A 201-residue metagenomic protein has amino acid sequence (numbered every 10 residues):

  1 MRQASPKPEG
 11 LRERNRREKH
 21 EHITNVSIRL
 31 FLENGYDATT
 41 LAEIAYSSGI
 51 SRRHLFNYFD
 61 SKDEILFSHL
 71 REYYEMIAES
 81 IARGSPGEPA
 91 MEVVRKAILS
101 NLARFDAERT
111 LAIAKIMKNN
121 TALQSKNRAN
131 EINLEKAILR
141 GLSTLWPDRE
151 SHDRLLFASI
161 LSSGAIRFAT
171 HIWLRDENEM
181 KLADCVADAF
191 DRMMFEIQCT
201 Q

Functional and structural regions predicted by a protein language model:
M1-N34, A38-I50, F67, M76: Basic, helix-initiating cap at the start of DNA-binding domains
M1-P6, R140, N178-Q201: C-terminal peripheral helix-coil segments that are non-catalytic and often amphipathic
I50-F59: Short hydrophobic/aromatic patch on the recognition helix
D63-I65: A secondary-structure capping/hinge motif
E75-K115: Hydrophobic alpha-helical connector segments
E108-A137, D148: Short secondary-structure transition hinges
N133-A158: Hydrophobic alpha-helical bundle segments that form small-molecule/ligand-binding pockets
L155-E179, F195-Q201: Amphipathic C-terminal alpha-helical segment
